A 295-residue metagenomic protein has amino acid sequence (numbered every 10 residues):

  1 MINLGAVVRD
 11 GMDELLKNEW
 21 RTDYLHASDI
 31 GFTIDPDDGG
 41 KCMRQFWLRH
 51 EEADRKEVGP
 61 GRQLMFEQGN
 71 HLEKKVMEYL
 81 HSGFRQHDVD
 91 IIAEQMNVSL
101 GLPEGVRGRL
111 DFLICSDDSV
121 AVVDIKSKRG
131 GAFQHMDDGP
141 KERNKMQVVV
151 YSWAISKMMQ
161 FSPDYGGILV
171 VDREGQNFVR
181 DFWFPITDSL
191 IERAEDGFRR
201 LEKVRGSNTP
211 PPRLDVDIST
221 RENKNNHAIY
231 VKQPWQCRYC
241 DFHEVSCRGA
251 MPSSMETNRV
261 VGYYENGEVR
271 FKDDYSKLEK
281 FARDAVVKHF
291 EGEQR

Functional and structural regions predicted by a protein language model:
M1-V122, R129, F133-H135, R295: Metal-dependent nuclease catalytic cores that hydrolyze phosphodiester bonds in DNA/RNA, characterized by
K41, K74, M146-V149, P234-W235: Non-catalytic, well-ordered alpha-helical scaffold segments
C42, Y151, C240: A residue-level signal for conserved active-site and pocket-lining positions in enzyme catalytic cores
E94-N208: Mg2+/Mn2+-dependent nuclease catalytic core
S156-R295: Metal-dependent nuclease catalytic regions and adjoining charged, substrate-binding loops involved in nucleic-acid end
